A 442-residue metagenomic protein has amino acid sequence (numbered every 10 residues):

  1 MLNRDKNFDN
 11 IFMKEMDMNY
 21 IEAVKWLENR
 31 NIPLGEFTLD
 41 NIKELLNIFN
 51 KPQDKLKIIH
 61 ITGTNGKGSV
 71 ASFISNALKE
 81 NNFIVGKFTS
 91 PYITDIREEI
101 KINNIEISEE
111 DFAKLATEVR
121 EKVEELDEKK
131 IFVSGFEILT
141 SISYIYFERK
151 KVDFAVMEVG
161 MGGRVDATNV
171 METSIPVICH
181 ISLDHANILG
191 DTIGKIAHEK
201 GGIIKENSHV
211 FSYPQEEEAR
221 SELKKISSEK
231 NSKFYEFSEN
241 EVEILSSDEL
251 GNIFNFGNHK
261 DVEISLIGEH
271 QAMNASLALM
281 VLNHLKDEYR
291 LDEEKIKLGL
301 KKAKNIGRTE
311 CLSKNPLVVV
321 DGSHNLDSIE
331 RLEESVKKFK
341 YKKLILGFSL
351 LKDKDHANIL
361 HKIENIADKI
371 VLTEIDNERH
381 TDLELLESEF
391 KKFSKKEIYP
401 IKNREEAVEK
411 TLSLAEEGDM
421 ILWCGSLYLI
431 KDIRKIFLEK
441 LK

Functional and structural regions predicted by a protein language model:
M1-N65, S69-I84, I93-D95, E128 (+2 more regions): N-terminal leader/targeting and accessory segments in enzymes
K14, L126-K129, K150-E158, T173-D261 (+1 more regions): Acidic, Mg2+-coordinating active-site environments of NTP-dependent enzymes
E15-D17, L39, K43-D54, E80-M171 (+1 more regions): ATP-dependent carboxylate-amine ligase catalytic core
K55, R149, F154-V159, V165-V177 (+3 more regions): Nucleotide phosphate-binding/pyrophosphate-handling subdomain across enzymes that bind or process nucleotide phosphates
I74, R164-S174, R434-L438: Short Gly/Thr/Asp-enriched flexible loops that form oxyanion-binding sites at enzyme active sites
Y213-P214, I226-D248, S265-E269, K295-K302 (+5 more regions): Beta-strand->loop->alpha-helix junctions that form or flank phosphate-binding loops in nucleotide-handling enzymes
E216-Y235, L250, L317-V320, L326 (+1 more regions): C-terminal helical cap/extension that packs against the catalytic core of soluble nucleotide-cofactor enzymes
S426: Active-site-proximal loop/hinge segments that shape catalytic or ion-binding/gating pockets
